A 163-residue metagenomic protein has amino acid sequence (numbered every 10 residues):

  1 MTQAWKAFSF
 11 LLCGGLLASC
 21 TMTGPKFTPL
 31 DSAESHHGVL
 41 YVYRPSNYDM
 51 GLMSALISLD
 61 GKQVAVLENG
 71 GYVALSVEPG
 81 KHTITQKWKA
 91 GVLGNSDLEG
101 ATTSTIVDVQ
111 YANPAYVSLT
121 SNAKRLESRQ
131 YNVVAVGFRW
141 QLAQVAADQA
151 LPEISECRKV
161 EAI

Functional and structural regions predicted by a protein language model:
M1-T21: Sec-dependent bacterial lipoprotein signal peptides
C20-I163: Short loop/turn and low-complexity linker motifs enriched in small/turn-promoting residues
